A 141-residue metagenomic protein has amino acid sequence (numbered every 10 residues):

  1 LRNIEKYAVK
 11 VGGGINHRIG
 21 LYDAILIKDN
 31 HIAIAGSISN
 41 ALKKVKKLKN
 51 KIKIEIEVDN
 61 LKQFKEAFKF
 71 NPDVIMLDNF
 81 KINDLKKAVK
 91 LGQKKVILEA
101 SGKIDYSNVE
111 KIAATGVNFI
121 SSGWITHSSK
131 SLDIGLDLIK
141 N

Functional and structural regions predicted by a protein language model:
L1-F70, V74, N83-L91, I97-A100 (+2 more regions): Acidic/glycine-rich phosphate/pyrophosphate-binding loops and surrounding catalytic core that coordinate Mg2+
N79, G102, W124: Short secondary-structure boundary segments
K94-I97, I139-N141: Short acidic, glycine/proline-enriched helix-loop-strand junctions
Y106: Cys/His-rich Zn2+-binding cysteine-cluster or related metal-binding knuckle/ribbon modules and their
W124-N141: Short, charged, intrinsically disordered terminal tails
